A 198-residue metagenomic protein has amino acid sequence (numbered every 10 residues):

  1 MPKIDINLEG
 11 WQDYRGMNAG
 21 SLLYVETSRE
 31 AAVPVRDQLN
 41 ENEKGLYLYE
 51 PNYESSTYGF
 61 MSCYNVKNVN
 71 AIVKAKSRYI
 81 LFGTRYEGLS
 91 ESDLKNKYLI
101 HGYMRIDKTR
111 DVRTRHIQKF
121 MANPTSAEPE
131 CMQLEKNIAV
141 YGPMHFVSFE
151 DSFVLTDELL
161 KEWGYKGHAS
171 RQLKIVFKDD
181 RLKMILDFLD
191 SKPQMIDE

Functional and structural regions predicted by a protein language model:
M1-A31, D111-E198: Contiguous surface segments at macromolecular interaction interfaces
Y14-R15, V69-K74, S92-N96, E130-C131: A general structural signal for short secondary-structure junctions and capping/turn motifs
G20-L89: Short N-terminal edge-element motif at the start of the domain
Y47, N52, M104, D111-R113: Compact, glycine/acidic-enriched structural inserts
A75, L99, T114-R115: Elongated alpha-helical scaffolds
G88-S90, T109-T114: Eukaryotic short linear interaction motifs
K95, L99-R110: Short beta-strand-centered aromatic/proline hotspots
